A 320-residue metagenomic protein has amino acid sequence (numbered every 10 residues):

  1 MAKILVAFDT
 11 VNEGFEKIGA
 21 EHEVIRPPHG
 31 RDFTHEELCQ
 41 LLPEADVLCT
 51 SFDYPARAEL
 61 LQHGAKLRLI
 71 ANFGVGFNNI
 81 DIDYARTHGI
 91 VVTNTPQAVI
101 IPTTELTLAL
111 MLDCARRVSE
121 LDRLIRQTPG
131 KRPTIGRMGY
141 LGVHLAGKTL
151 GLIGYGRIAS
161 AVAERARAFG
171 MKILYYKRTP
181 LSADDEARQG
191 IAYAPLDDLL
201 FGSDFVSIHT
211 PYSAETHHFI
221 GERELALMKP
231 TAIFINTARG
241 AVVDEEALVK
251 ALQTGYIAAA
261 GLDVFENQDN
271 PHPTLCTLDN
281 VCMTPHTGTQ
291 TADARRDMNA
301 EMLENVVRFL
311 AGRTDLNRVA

Functional and structural regions predicted by a protein language model:
M1, L67, A146-T149, T231: Phosphate-coordination loops involved in phosphoryl transfer and adenosine-cofactor binding
M1-T93, G221: An N-terminal-biased, well-structured beta-alpha scaffold segment characteristic of Rossmann-like dinucleotide-binding
H22, I90, I191, N280-C282: Short, conserved active-site loop motifs that form the nucleotide-linked donor/cofactor pocket
P43, A56-L60, P180-T274: Rossmann-like adenosine-cofactor binding region
V92, T231-A320: Rossmann-like dinucleotide-binding domain for NAD(H)/NADP(H)
P96-T149, A161-E164, A183: Phosphate-binding beta-alpha-beta segment of Rossmann-like dinucleotide-binding domains, i.e., the NAD(P)
Y155-G156: Glycine-rich Rossmann-fold phosphate-binding loop(s) that bind the pyrophosphate of adenine dinucleotide cofactors
A168-E186: NAD(P)-binding Rossmann-fold cofactor-contacting core
